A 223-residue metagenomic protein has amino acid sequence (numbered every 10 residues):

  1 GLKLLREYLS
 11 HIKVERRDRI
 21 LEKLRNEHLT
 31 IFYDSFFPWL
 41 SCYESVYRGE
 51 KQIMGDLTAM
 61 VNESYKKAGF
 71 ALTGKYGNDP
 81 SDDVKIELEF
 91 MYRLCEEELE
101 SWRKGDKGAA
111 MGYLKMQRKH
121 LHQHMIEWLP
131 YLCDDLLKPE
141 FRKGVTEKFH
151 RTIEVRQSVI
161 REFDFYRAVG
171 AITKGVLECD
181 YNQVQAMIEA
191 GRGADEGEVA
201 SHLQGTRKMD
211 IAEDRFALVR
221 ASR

Functional and structural regions predicted by a protein language model:
G1-R223: Surface/interface-facing alpha-helical segments and adjacent flexible terminal/loop regions used for partner/assembly
